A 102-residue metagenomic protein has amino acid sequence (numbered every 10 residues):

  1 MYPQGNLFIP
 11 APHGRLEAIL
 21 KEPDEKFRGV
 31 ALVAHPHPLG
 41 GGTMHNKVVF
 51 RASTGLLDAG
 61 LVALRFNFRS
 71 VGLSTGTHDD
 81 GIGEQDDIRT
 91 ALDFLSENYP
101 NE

Functional and structural regions predicted by a protein language model:
M1, H13-R15: Short amphipathic alpha-helical surface micro-motifs
M1-L7: A domain-start/cap signature at the N-terminus of enzymes
P10: Pyridoxal 5′-phosphate
R15-N101: Serine-hydrolase catalytic machinery in alpha/beta-hydrolase-like enzymes
